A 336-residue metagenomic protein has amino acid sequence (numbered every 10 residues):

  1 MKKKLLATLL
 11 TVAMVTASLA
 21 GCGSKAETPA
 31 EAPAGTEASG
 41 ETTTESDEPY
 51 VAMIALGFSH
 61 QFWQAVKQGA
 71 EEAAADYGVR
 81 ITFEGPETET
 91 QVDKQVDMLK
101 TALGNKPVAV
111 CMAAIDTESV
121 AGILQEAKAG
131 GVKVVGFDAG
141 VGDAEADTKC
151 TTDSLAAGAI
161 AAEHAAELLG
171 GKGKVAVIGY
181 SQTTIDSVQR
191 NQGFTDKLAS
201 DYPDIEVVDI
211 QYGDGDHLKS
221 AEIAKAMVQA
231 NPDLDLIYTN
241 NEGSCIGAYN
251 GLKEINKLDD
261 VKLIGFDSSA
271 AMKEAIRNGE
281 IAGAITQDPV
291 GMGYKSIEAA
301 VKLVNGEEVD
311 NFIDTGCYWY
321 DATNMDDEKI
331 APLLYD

Functional and structural regions predicted by a protein language model:
L5-T8, M14, C22-D336: A residue-level marker of the well-folded mature domains of exported/periplasmic proteins
